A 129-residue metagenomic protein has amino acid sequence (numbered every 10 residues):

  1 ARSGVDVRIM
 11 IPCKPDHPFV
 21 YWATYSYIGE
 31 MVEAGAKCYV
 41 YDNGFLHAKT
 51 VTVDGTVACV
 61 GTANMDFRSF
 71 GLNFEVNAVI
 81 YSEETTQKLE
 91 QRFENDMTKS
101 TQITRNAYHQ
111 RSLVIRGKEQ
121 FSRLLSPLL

Functional and structural regions predicted by a protein language model:
A1-L129: PLD/PLD-like phosphodiesterase catalytic module centered on the HKD motif
